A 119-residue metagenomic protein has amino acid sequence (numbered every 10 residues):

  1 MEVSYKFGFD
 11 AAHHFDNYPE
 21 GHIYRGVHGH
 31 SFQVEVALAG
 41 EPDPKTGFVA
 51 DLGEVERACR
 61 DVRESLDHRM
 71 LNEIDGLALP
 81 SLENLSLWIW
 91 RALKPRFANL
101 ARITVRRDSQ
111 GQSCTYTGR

Functional and structural regions predicted by a protein language model:
M1-R119: Charge-rich, low-complexity N-terminal segments
